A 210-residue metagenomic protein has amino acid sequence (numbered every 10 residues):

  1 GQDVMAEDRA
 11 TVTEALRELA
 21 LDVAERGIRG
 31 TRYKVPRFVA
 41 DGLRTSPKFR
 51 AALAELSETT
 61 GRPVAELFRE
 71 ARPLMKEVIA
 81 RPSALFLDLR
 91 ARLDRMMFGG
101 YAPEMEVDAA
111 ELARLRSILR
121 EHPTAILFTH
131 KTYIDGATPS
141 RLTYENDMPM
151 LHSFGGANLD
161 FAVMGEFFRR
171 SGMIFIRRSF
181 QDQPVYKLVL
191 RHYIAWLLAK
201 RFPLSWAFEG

Functional and structural regions predicted by a protein language model:
G1-G210: Membrane-interfacial terminal anchoring regions of lipid-handling membrane enzymes
